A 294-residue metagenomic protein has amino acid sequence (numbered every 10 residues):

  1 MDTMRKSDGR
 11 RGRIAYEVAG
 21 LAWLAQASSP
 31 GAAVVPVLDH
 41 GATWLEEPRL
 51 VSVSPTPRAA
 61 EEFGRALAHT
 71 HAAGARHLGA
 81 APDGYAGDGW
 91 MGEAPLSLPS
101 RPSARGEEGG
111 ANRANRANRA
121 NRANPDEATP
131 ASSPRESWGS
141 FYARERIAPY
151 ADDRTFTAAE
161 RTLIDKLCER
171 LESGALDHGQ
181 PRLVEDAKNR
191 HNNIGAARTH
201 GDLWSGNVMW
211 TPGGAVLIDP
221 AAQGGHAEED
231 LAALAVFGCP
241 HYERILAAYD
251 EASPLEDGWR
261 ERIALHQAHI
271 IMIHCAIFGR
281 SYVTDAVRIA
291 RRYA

Functional and structural regions predicted by a protein language model:
M1-S137, R182: ATP-binding pocket architecture of kinase catalytic cores
Y16, V34-L38, R58, A66-G74 (+9 more regions): Structured catalytic cores of enzymes that bind and process phosphorylated ligands/cofactors
A104-E107, D165-L231: Active-site acidic catalytic loop and adjacent metal/ATP-binding pocket of ATP-dependent phosphoryl transfer enzymes
D126-G179, I194: Hydrophobic, aromatic-enriched interface-forming segments
A131-S140, G195-R198, S205, M209-E261 (+1 more regions): Active-site Asp-x-Gly
A264-M272: Hydrophobic alpha-helical segments that form the core of small-molecule binding pockets and/or dimer interfaces
H274-A294: ATP/Mg2+ or Mg2+-diphosphate-binding catalytic cores that bind nucleotide phosphates or diphosphates via glycine-rich
